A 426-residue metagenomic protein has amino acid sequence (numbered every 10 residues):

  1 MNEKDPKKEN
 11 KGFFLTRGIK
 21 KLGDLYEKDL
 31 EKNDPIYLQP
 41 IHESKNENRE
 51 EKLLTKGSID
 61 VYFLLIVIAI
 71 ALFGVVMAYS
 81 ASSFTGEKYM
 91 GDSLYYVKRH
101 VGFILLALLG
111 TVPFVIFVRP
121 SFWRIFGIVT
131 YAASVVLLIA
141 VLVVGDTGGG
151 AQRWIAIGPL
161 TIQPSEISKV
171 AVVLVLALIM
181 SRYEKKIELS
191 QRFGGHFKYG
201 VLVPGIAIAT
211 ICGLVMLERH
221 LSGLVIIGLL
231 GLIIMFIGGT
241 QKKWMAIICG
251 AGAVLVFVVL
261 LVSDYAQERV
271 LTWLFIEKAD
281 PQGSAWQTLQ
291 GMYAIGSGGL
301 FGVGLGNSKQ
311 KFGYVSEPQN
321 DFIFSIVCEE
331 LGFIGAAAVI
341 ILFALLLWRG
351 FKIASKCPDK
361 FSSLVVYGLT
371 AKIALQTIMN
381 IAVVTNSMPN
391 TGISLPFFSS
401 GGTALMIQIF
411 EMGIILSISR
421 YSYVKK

Functional and structural regions predicted by a protein language model:
M1-L54, M379-K426: A juxtamembrane structural motif centered on a specific transmembrane helix
K52-V67: N-terminal membrane topogenic signal
I68-L72, S80, E87-Q287, S325-N386 (+1 more regions): Hydrophobic alpha-helical transmembrane segments of multi-pass inner membrane proteins, especially in bacterial systems
S80-S83, S222, S308, S399 (+1 more regions): Short linear Ser/Thr-Pro motifs
G158-S168, L217-R219, G299-G304, I393-I407: Glycine/serine-rich anion-binding loops at beta->alpha junctions that coordinate negatively charged ligand groups
H220-V225, V303-S308, P318-N320, F333 (+3 more regions): Transmembrane helix boundary and interhelical junction motifs in multipass membrane proteins
I276-N320, F324, L331-G335: TM-adjacent membrane-interface loops and short helices in multi-pass inner/ER membrane proteins
